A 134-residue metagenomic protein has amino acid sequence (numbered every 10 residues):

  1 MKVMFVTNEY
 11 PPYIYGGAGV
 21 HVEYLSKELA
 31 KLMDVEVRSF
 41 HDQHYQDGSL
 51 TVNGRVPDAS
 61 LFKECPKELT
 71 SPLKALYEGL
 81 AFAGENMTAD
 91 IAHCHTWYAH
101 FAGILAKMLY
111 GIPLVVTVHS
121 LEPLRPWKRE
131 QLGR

Functional and structural regions predicted by a protein language model:
M1-V3: Extreme N-terminal starter segment of soluble prokaryotic enzymes
V6-Y13, K27-P72: N-terminal strand-loop element at the rim of the active site of nucleotide-sugar-dependent glycosyltransferases
N8, V118-L121: Histidine-centered beta-alpha loop that forms part of the nucleotide-sugar donor binding/catalytic region in diverse
G17-L29: Short amphipathic alpha-helix
M33, L109-Y110: Helix C-cap/helix->beta junction micro-motif
M87-I91: Short acidic/histidine-rich motifs immediately flanking catalytic phosphotransfer sites in two-component signaling
C94-A99, V118: Short His-centered aromatic/hydrophobic patch
I112-V115, P123-R134: Nucleotide-sugar donor phosphate/pyrophosphate-binding loop at the beta->alpha transition of glycosyltransferases
